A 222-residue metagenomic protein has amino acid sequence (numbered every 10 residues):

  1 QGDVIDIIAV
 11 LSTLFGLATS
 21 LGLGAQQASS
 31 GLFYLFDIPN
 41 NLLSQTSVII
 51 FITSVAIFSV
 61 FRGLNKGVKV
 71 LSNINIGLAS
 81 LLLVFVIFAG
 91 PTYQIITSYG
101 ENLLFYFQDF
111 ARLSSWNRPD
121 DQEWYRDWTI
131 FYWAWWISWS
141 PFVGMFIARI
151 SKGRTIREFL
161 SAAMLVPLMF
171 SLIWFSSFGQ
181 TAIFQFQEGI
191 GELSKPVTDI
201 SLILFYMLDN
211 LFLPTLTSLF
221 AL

Functional and structural regions predicted by a protein language model:
Q1-D6: Hydrophobic alpha-helical hairpins/lids featuring a short glycine-rich hinge
A9: Glycine-rich, often proline-containing surface loops adjacent to acidic residues and nearby aromatics that form
S12-R154, S161, V166-S218: Membrane-embedded translocation segments of transport machinery
L222: C-terminal substrate/ligand-recognition segments
